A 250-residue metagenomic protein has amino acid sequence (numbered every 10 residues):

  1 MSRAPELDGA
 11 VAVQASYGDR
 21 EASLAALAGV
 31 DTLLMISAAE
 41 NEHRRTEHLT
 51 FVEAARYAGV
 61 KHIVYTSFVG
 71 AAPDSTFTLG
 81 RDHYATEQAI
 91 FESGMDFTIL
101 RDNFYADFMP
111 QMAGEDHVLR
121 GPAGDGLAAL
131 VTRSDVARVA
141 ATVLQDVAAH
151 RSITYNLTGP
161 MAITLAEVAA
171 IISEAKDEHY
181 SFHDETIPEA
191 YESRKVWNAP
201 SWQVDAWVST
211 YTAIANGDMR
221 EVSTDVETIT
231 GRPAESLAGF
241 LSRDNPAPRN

Functional and structural regions predicted by a protein language model:
M1-D8, F97, N245-P248: Proteins with a high burden of low-complexity, intrinsically disordered sequence enriched in S/T/G/P/A and R, requiring
M1-R3, G18-V30, A38-L49, E53-H62 (+6 more regions): Oxidoreductase cofactor-interface core, primarily capturing Rossmann-like NAD(P)-dependent enzymes
P5-D19: Rossmann-fold cofactor-recognition segment
V11-A12, A123, M161, M219 (+1 more regions): Compositionally biased, intrinsically disordered low-complexity regions
S67-F68, P233: Catalytic nucleophile serine of serine hydrolases, specifically the conserved "nucleophile elbow" pentapeptide
P188-N250: A hydrophobic C-terminal alpha-helical subdomain
